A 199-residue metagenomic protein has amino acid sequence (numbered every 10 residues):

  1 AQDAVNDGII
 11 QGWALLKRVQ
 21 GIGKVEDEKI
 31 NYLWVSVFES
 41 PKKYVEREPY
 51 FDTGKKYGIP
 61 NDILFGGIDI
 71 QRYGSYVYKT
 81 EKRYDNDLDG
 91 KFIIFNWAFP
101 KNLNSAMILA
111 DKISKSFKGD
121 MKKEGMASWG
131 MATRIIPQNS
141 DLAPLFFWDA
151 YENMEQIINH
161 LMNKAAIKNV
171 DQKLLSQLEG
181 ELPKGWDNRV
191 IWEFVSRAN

Functional and structural regions predicted by a protein language model:
A1-N199: Short S/T/G/P-rich N-terminal loop/turn motif that feeds into the first structured element of a domain
